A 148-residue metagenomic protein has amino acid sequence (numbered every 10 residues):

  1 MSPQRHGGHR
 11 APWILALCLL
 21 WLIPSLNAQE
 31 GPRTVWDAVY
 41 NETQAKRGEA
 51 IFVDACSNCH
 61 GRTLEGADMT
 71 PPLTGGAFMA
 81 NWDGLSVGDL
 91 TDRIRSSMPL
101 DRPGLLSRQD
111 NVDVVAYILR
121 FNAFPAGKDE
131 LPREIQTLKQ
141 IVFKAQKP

Functional and structural regions predicted by a protein language model:
M1-P24: Short, low-complexity, charge-dense intrinsically disordered segments
A28-I51: Electrostatic cytochrome c docking/interface patches
G31-R33, P103-P148: Flexible coil segments in periplasmic/lumen-exposed cytochrome c-class electron-transfer proteins
A38-A45, E65-P99: Gly/Gly-Pro-rich "capping" loops immediately C-terminal to redox-active cysteine motifs in periplasmic/lumenal
G48, F52-T63, V114, I118: The canonical Cys-X-X-Cys-His
H60, T74, M98, L119-N122: Protein kinase-like catalytic domain
